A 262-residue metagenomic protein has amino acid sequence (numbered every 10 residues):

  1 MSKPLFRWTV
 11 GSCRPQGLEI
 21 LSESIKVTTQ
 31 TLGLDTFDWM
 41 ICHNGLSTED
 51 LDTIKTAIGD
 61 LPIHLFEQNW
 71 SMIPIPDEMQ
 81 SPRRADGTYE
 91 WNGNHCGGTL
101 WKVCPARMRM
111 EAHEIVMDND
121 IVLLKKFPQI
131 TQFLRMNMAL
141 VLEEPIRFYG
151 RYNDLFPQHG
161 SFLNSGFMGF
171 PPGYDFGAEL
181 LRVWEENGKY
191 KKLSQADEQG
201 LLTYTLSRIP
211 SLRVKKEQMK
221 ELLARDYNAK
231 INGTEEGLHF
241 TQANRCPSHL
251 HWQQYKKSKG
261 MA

Functional and structural regions predicted by a protein language model:
M1-T9, C13, G17-S24, T56-A57 (+2 more regions): A glycosyltransferase accessory/donor-loop signature
V27-T36: Short, acidic, metal-binding catalytic loop of nucleotide-sugar glycosyltransferases
F37-G45: Short internal beta-strands
S47, L51-R109: Active-site-proximal specificity loops/subdomain of glycosyltransferases
Q68-E78, R147-Y149, E221-D226: A short acidic, often aromatic-flanked loop/helix-cap motif at beta-alpha or helix-coil junctions that lines enzyme
G98-I146: GT-A fold catalytic core of metal-dependent nucleotide-sugar glycosyltransferases, centered on the diacidic
T99-V103, D120, S165, Q195-G200: Conserved glycosyltransferase catalytic-site signature
F127-G188: Conserved catalytic core of nucleotide-sugar-dependent glycosyltransferases
